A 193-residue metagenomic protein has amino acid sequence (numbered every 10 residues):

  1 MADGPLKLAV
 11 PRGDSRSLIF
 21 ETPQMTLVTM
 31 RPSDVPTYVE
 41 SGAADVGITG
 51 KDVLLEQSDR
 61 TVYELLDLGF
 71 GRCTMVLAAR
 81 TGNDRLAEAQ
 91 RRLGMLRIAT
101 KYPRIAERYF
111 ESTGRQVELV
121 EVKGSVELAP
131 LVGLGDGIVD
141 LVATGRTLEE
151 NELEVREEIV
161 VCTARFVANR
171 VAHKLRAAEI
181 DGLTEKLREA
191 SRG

Functional and structural regions predicted by a protein language model:
M1-G193: Domain-level signature for soluble enzymes in the chorismate/prephenate branch of the shikimate pathway
